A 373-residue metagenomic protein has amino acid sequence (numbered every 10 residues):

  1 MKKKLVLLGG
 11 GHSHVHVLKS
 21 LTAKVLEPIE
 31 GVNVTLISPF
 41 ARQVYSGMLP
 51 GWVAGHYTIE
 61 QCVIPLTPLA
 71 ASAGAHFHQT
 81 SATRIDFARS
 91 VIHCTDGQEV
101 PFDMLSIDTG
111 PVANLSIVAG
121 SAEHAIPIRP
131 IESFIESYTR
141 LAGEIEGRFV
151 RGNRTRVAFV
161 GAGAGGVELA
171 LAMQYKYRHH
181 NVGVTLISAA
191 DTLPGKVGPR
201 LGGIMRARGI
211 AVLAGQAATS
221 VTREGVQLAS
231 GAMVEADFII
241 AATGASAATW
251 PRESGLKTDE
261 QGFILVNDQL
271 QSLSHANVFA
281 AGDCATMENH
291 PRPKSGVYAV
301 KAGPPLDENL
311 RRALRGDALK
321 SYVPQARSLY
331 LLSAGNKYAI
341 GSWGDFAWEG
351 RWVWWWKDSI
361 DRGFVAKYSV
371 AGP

Functional and structural regions predicted by a protein language model:
M1-H76, F159, V167-K196: Beta1-alpha1 glycine-rich phosphate/pyrophosphate-binding loop at the start of Rossmann-like nucleotide-binding domains
K2-V6, S72-R156, I240: FAD-binding core/adjacent interface of flavoenzyme oxidoreductases
F77-R84, Y175-N267: A Rossmann-like FAD-binding core segment of flavoenzymes
E123-A214, T219-V221: Predominantly flavin-linked oxidoreductase catalytic cores and closely associated redox partners
E123-N153, V226, M233-K301, E308: FAD-site-proximal beta/loop scaffold in flavoenzymes
G262-F279, V323, N336-D345, V353: FAD-binding beta-loop-beta segment adjacent to the flavin cofactor pocket
C284-A334: A conserved FAD-binding loop/helix module that cradles the flavin
N336-P373: C-terminal auxiliary extensions adjacent to catalytic cores
